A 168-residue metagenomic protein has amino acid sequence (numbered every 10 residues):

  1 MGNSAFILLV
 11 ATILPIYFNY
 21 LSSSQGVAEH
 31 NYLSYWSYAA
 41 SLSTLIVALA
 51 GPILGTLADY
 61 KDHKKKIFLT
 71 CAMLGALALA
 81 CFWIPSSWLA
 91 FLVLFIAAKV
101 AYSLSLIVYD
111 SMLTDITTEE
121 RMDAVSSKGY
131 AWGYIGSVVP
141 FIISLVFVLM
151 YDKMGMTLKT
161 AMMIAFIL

Functional and structural regions predicted by a protein language model:
M1-T44, W88, A97: Helix-loop boundary and gating motifs at the non-cytosolic
V27-Y32, V146-L168: A membrane-interface helix-boundary motif in multi-pass transporters
S41-P52, V138: Residue-level signature of mid-helix packing/kink "hotspots" within the transmembrane helices of 12-pass Major
A48, L69-W88: C-terminal ends and interior cores of transmembrane alpha-helices in multi-pass membrane transporters/permeases
A58-M73: Cytoplasmic membrane-interface "Motif A"-like loop-to-helix N-cap segments of 12-TM Major Facilitator Superfamily
L94-W132: Cytoplasmic helix-loop-helix junction between adjacent transmembrane helices in 12-TM secondary transporters
A124-L149: Glycine-rich segments within core transmembrane alpha-helices of 12-TM secondary carriers
